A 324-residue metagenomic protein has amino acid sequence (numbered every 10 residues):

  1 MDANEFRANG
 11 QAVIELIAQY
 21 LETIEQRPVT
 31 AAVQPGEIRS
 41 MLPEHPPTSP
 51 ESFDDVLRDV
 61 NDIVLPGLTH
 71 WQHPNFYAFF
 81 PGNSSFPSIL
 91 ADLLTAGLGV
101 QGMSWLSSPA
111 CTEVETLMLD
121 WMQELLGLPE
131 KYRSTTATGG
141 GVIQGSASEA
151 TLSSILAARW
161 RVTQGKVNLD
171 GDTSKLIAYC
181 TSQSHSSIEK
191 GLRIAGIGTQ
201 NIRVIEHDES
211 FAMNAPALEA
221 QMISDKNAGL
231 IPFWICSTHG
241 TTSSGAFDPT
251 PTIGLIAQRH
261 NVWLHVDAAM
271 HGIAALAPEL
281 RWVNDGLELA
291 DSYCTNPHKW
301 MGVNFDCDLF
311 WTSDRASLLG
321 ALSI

Functional and structural regions predicted by a protein language model:
M1-T138: N-terminal entrance/gating region of PLP-dependent enzymes' catalytic architecture
R27, A32, M41, H45 (+13 more regions): Surface-exposed loop/turn and secondary-structure junction residues enriched for glycine/proline
Q34-L42, F80-P81, I143-Q144, K175-L176 (+1 more regions): Amphipathic alpha-helical surface "interface" segments used for docking/oligomerization or membrane association within
A78-F80, T95, V142-Q144, Y179 (+1 more regions): Residues in well-ordered beta-strands of folded domains
T112, T116, G145-S148, S182: An alpha-helix initiation/capping motif
M122-L156, R203-E206: Short loop-beta-helix segment that forms the pyridoxal 5′-phosphate
A150-A321: Conserved PLP-enzyme active-site core in the AAT-like
